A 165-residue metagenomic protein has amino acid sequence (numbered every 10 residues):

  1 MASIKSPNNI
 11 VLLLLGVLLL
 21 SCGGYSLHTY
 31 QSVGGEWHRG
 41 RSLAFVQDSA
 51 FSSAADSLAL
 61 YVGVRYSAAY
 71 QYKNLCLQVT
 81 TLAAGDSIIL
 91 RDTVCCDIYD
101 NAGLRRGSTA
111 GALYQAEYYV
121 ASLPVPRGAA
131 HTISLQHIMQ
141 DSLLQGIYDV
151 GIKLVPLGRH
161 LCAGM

Functional and structural regions predicted by a protein language model:
A2-V11: Bacterial N-terminal signal peptides that target proteins for export
L19-S21: C-terminal motif of bacterial Sec signal peptides marking the signal peptidase cleavage site
G23-S26: Bacterial signal peptide processing site
A54-V62, L123-Q140: Noncatalytic modules at the cell exterior or secretory-pathway interfaces, chiefly beta-strand-rich lectin/adhesion
V62-Y70: Short amphipathic, basic-aromatic surface patches that mediate peripheral association with negatively charged
Q71-L77, G146-Y148: Short coil-to-beta strand junction motifs in C2/discoidin
D100-A102, S108-A129, I138: Short, solvent-exposed, Trp/other aromatic-anchored flexible loops in extracytoplasmic proteins
